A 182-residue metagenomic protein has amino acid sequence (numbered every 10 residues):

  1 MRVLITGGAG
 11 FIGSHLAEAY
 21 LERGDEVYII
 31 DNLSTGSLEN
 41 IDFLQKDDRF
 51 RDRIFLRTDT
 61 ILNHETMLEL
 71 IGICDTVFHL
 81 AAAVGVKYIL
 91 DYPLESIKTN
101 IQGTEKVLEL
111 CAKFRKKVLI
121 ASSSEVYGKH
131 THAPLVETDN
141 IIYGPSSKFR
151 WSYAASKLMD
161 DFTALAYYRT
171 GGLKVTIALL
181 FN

Functional and structural regions predicted by a protein language model:
M1-F181: N-terminal Rossmann-like NAD(P)+-binding domain of SDR-like oxidoreductases, especially those catalyzing
